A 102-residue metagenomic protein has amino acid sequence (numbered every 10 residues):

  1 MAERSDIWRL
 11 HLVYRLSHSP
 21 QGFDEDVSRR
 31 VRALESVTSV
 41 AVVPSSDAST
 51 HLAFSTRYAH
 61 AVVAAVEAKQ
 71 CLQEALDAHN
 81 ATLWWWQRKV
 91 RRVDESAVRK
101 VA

Functional and structural regions predicted by a protein language model:
M1-A53, R57-A102: Long, contiguous binding/interaction regions
